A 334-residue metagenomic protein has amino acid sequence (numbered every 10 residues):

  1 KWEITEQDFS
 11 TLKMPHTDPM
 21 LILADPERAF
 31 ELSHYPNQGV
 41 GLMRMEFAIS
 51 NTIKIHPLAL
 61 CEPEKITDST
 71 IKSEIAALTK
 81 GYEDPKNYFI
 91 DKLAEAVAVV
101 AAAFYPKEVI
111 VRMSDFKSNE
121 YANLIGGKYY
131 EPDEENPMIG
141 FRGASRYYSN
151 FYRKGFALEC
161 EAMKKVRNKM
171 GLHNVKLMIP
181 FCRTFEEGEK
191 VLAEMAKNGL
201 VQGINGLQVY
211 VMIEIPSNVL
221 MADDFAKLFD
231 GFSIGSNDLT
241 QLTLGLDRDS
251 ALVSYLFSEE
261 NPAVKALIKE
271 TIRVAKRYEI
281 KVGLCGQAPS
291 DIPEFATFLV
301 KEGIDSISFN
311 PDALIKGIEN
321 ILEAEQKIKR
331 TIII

Functional and structural regions predicted by a protein language model:
W2-I4: Beta-strand/loop-dominated core regions that host nucleotide or nucleotide-derived cofactor-binding catalytic loops
Q7-I334: Conserved alpha/beta-domain cores
